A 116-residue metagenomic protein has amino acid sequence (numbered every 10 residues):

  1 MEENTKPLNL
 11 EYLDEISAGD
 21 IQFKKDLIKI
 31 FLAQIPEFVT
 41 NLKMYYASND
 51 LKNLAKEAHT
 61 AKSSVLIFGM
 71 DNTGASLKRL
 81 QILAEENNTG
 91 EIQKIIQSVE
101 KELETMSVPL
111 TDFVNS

Functional and structural regions predicted by a protein language model:
M1-K56, T60-S116: Two-component system phosphorelay core
